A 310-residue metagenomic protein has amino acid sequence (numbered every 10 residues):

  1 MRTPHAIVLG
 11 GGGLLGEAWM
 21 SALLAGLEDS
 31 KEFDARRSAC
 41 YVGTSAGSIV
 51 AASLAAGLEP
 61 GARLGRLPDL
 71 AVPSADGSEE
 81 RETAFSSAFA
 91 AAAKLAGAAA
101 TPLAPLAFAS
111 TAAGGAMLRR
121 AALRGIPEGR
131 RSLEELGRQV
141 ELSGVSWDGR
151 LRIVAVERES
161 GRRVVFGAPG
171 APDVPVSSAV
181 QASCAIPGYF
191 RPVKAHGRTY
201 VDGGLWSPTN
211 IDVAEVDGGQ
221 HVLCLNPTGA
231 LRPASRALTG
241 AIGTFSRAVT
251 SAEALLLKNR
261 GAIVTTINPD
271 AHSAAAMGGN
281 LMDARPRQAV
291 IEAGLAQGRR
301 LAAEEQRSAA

Functional and structural regions predicted by a protein language model:
M1-T44, I49-A310: Patatin-like phospholipase
